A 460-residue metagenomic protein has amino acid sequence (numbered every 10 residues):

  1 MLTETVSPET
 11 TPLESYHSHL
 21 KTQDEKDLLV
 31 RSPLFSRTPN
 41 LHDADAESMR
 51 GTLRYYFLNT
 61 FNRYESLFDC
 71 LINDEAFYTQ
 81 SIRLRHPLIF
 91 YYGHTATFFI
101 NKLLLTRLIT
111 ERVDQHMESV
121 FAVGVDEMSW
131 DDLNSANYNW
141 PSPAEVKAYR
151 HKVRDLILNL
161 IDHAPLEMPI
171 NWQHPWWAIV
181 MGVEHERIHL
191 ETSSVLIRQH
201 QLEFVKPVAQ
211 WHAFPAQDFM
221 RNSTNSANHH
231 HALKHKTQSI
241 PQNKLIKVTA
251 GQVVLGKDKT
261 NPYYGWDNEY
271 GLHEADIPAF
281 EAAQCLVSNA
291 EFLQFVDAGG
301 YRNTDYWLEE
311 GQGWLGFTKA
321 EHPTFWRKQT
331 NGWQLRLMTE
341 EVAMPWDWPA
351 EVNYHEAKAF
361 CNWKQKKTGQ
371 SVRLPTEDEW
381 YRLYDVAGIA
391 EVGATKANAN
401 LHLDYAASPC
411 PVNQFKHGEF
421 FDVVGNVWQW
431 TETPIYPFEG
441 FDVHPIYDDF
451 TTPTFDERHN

Functional and structural regions predicted by a protein language model:
L2-V30, D74-E127, L166-R221, N225 (+9 more regions): Short, contiguous alpha-helical
P33-M49, A209-Q210: Short, contiguous pre-domain boundary segments
T38-D45, W130-W140, H163, P169-N171 (+2 more regions): Short glycine/proline-rich turn/loop motifs
D45-C70, F90-G93, T97, A148-K152: Alpha-helical bundle segments that constitute or directly flank the non-heme di-iron/ferroxidase center
E47-L53, N137-A144, W176-V180, P278-E281 (+2 more regions): Active-site rim elements
Y56, V123-E167, W177-M181, A283: Acidic/histidine-rich alpha-helical segments that form the ligand environment of transition-metal centers
F61-D74, V125-W130, D155-L166, T330-T339 (+1 more regions): Active-site-adjacent bridging/hinge elements
G182, E186-I188, L196-S226, H231-G265 (+2 more regions): Functional-site microenvironments in short loops/helix caps that host divalent-cation chemistry
